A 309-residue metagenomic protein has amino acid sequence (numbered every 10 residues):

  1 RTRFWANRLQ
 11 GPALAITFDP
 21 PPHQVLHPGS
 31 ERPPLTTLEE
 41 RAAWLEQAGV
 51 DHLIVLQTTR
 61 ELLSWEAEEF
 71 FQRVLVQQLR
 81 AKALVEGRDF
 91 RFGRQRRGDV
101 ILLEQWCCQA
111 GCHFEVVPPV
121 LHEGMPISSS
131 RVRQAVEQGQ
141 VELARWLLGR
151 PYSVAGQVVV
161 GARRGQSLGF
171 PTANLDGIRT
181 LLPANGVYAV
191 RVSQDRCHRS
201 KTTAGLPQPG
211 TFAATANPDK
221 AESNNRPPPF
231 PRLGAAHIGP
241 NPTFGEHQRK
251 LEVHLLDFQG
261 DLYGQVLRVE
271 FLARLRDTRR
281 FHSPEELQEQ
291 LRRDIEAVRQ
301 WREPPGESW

Functional and structural regions predicted by a protein language model:
R1-T37, A43: N-terminal catalytic cores of NTP/NDP-binding nucleotidyl/phosphoryl-transfer enzymes
R3, N7, G149, L291-E296: Solvent-exposed alpha-helix faces
L14, H52-L56, K82-E86: Divalent metal-dependent hydrolysis catalytic cores, especially in the metallo-beta-lactamase
L45-Q47: ATP-dependent adenylation/nucleotidyltransferase module used to activate substrates
E61-P171, T278-R292: Classical nucleotidyltransferase
A162-W309: Phosphate/ribose-recognition catalytic cores of enzymes acting on nucleotide-derived substrates
